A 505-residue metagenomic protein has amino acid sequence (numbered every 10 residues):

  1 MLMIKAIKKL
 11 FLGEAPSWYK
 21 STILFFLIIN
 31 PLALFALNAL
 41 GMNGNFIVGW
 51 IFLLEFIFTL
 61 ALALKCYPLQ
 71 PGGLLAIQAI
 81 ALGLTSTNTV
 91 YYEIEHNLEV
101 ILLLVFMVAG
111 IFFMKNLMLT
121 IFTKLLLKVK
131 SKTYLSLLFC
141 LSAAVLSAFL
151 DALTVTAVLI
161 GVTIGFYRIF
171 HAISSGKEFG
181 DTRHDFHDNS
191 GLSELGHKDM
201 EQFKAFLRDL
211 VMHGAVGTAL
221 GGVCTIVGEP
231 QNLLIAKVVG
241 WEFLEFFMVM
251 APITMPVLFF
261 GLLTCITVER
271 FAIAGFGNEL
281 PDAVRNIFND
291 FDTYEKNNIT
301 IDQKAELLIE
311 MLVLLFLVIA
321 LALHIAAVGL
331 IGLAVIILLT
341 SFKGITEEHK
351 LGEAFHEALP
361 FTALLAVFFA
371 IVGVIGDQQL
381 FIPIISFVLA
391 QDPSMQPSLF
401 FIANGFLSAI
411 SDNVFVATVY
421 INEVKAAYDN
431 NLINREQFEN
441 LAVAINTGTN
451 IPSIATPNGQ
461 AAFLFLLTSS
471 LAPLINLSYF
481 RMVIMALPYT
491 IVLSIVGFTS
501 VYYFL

Functional and structural regions predicted by a protein language model:
M1-A109, N116, V249-P383, L477 (+1 more regions): Hydrophobic transmembrane alpha-helices of multi-pass small-molecule transporters
L62-N97, L146-H213, P230-A251, G373-I475: Membrane-interfacial helix-loop connectors
L104, V108-T120, K132-L135, A144 (+11 more regions): Transmembrane alpha-helical segments of multi-pass membrane transport proteins and ion-pumping complexes
I121-K132, E348, G352-E353, V388-Q391: Membrane interface segments of multi-pass transport proteins and intramembrane proteases
L127-L135, K204, N298-I301: Transmembrane-helix boundary/entry motifs in multi-pass membrane transporters
S136-C140, R208-V211, M311-L312: Short hydrophobic alpha-helices at membrane interfaces in multi-pass membrane enzymes
